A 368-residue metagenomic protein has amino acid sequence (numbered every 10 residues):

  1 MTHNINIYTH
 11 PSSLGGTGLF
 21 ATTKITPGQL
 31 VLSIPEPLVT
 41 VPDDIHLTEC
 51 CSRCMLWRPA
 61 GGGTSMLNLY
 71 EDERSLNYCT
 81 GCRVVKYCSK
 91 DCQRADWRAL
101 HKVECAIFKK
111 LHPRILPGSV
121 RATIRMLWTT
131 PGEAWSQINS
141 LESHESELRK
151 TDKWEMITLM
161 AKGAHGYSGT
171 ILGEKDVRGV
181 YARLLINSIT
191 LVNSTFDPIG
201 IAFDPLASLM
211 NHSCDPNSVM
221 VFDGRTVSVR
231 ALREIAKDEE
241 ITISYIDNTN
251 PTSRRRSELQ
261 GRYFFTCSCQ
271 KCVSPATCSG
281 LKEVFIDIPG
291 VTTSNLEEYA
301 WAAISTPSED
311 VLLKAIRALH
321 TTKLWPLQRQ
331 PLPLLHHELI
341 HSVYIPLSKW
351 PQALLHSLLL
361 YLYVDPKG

Functional and structural regions predicted by a protein language model:
M1-G368: Short alpha-helical interaction motifs and adjacent low-complexity tails used for partner binding in regulatory proteins
